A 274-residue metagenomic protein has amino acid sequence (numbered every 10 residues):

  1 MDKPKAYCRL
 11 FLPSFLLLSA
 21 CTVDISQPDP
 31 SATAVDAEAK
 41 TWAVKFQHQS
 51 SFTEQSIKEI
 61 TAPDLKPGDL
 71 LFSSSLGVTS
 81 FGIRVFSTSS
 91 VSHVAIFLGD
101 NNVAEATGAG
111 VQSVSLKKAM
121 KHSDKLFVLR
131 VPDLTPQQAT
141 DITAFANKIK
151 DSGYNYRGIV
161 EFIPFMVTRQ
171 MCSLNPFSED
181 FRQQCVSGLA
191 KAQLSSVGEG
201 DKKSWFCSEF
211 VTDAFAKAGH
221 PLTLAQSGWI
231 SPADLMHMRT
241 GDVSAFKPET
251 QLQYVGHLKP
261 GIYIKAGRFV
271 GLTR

Functional and structural regions predicted by a protein language model:
M1-A6: N-terminal secretory signal peptides that target proteins for export/translocation
Y7-R9, F269: Compositionally biased non-globular segments, especially hydrophobic aliphatic-rich helices of signal peptides
R9-S19: Bacterial N-terminal signal peptides
C21-R274: Cysteine-nucleophile amide-bond enzymes
